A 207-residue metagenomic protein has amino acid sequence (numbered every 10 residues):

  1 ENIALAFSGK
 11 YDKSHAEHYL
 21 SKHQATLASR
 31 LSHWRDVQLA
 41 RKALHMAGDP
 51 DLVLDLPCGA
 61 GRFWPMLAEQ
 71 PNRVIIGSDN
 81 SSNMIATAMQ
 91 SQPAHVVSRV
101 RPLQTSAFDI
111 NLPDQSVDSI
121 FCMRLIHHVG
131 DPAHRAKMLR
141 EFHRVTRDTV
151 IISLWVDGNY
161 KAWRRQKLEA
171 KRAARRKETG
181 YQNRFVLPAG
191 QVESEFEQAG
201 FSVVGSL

Functional and structural regions predicted by a protein language model:
E1-A47: Conserved class I S-adenosyl-L-methionine
L54, A60-F108: Class I SAM-dependent methyltransferase SAM/SAH-binding core
D109-D114: Short conserved loop adjoining the S-adenosyl-L-methionine
F121: A conserved beta-strand element that flanks and buttresses the S-adenosyl-L-methionine
R124-H128: Short catalytic micro-motifs in class I SAM-dependent methyltransferases
A136-D148: A short glycine-rich, Lys/Arg-flanked "PGG" loop and its adjoining helix->strand segment in the class I
T149-A173: Conserved class I S-adenosyl-L-methionine
Q182-G200, G205-S206: Short alpha-helix
